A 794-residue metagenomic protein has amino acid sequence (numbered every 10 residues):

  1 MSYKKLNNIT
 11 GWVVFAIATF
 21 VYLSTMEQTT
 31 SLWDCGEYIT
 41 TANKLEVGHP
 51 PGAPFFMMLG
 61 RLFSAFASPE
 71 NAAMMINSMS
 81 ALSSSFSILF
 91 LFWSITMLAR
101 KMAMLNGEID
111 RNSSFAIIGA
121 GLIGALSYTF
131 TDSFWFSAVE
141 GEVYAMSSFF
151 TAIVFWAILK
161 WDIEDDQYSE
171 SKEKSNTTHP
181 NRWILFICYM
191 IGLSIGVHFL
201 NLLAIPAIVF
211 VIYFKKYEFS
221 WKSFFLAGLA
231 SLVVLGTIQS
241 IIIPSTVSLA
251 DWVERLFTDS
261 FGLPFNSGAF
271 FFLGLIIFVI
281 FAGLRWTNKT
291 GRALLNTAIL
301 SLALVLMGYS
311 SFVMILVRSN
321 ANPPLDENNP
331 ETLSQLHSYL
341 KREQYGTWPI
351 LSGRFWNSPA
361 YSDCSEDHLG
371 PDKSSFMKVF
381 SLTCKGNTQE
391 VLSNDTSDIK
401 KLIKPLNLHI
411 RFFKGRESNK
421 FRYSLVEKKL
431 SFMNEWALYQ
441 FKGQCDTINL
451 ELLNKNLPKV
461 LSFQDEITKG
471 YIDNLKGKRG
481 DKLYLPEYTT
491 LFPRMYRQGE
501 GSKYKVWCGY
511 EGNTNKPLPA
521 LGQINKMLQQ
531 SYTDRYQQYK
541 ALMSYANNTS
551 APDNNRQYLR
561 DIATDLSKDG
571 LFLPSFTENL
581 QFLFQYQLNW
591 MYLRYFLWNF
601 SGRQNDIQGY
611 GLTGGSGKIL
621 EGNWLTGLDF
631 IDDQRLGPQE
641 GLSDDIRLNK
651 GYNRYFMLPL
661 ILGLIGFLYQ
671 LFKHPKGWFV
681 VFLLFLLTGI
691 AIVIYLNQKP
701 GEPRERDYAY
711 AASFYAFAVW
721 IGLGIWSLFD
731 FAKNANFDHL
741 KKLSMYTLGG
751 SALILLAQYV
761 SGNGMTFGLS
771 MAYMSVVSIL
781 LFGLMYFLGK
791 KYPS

Functional and structural regions predicted by a protein language model:
M1-V21, F86, M97, L105-L122 (+2 more regions): Start-transfer (signal-anchor) and selected internal transmembrane alpha helices of multi-pass inner/ER membrane
K4-L32, Y128-F130, G192, H198 (+3 more regions): Transmembrane signal-anchor helices characteristic of membrane glycosylation enzymes that use polyprenol
W12, S78-D110, I153-A157, I661-G666: Transmembrane-helix motifs of polytopic, lipid-linked glycan transferases
M26-Y38, G48-G60, E70, M74 (+2 more regions): Extracytoplasmic catalytic/substrate-binding loops of multi-pass membrane glycan-assembly enzymes
T41-K44, G124-A125, I184-G196, S260: Membrane-interface alpha helices of multi-pass inner-membrane proteins
P54, S68-L89, W93-S94, D110 (+6 more regions): Loop-to-helix entry region of an early transmembrane alpha helix in multi-pass inner-membrane enzymes
A99, M104-F115, V154-W183, F210-W221 (+1 more regions): Membrane-interface transmembrane helices that cradle and orient dolichyl/undecaprenyl
G119-L122, E164-G192, W221-V233, K742-L748: Short hydrophobic alpha-helices at membrane interfaces in multi-pass membrane enzymes
